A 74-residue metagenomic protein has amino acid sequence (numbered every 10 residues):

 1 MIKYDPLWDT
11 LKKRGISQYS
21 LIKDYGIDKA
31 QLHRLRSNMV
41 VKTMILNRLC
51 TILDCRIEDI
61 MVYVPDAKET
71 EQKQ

Functional and structural regions predicted by a protein language model:
M1-S20: A short, Lys/Arg-rich alpha-helix, primarily the initiator
W8, Y19, H33, N47 (+1 more regions): Residues within the helices of the helix-turn-helix
D9, R34, M61-Q74: Short, charged recognition helix plus adjacent turn of helix-turn-helix-like nucleic-acid-binding domains
K12, G26, S37, P65: Residue-level detection of the helix-turn-helix DNA-binding "recognition helix"
K12, K23, T51: Alpha-helical residues within the helix-turn-helix
G15-H33: Short alpha-helical DNA-recognition segment
N38-T51: Short, basic-rich loop-to-helix N-cap that marks the start of a DNA-contacting helix
